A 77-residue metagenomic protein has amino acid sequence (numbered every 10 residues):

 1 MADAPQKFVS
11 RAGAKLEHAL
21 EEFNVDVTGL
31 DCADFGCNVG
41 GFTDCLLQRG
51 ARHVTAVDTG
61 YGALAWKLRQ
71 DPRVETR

Functional and structural regions predicted by a protein language model:
M1-D26: Class I SAM-dependent transferase core
A19, G36, L64: Residue-level signature of catalytic and energy-coupling elements of molecular machines, predominantly ATP/GTP-dependent
T28-N38: Conserved class I S-adenosyl-L-methionine
D31, R52-H53: Structural signature of beta-strand start/N-cap positions in the alpha/beta core of ABC transporter nucleotide-binding
N38-V39, G60: A generic "binding-loop/recognition-motif" signal
V39-A51: Conserved SAM-binding loop of SAM-dependent methyltransferases across substrates and taxa, primarily the Class I
H53-R77: S-adenosyl-L-methionine
